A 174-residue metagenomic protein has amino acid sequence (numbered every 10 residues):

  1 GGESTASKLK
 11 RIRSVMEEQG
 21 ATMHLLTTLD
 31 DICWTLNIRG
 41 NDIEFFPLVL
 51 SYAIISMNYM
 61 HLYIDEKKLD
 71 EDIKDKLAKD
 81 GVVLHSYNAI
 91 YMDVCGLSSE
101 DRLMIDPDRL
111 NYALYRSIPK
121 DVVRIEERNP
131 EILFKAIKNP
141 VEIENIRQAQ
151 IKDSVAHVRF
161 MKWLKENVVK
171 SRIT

Functional and structural regions predicted by a protein language model:
G1-T174: Active-site neighborhoods and metal-handling regions in enzymes and metal-associated proteins
